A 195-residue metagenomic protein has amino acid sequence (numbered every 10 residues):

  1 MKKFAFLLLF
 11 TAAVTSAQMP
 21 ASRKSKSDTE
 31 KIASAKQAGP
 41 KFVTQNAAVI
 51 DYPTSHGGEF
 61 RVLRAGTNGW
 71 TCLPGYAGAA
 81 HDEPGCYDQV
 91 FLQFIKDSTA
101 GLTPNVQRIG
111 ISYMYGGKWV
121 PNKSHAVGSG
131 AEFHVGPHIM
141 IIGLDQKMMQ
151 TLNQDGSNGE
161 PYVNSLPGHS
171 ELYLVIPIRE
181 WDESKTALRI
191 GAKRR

Functional and structural regions predicted by a protein language model:
M1-F4: Positively charged n-region of N-terminal signal peptides that target proteins for export
L8-A17: Hydrophobic h-region of N-terminal signal peptides that target proteins for export in Gram-negative bacteria
M19-R195: Primary mode marks residue(s) on the alpha4-beta5-alpha5 output face of response regulator receiver
